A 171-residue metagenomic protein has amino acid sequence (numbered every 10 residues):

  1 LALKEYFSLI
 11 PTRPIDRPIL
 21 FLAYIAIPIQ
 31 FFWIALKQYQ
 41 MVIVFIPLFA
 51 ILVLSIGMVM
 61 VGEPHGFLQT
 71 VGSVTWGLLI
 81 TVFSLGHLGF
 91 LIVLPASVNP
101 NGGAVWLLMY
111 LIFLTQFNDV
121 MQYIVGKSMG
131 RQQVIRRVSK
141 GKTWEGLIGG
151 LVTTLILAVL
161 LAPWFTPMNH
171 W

Functional and structural regions predicted by a protein language model:
L1-W171: Membrane-embedded alpha-helical bundles of polytopic integral membrane proteins
